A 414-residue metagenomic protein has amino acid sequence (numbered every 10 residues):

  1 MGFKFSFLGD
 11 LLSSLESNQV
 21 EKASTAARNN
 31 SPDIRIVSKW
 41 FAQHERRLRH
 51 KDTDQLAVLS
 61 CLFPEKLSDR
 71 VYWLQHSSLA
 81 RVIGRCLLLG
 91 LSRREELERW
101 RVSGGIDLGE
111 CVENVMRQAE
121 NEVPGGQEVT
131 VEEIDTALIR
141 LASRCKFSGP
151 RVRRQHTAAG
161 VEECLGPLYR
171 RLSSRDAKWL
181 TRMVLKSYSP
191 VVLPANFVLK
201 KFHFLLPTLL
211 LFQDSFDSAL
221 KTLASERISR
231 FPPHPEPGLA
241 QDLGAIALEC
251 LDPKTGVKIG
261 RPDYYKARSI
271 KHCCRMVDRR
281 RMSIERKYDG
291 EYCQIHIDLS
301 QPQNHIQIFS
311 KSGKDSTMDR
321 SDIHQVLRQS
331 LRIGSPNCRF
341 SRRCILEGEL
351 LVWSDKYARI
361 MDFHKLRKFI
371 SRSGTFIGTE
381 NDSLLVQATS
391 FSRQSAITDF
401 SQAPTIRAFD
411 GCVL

Functional and structural regions predicted by a protein language model:
M1-A388, R393-V413: N-terminal nucleic-acid-engaging modules of covalent nucleotidyltransferase systems
